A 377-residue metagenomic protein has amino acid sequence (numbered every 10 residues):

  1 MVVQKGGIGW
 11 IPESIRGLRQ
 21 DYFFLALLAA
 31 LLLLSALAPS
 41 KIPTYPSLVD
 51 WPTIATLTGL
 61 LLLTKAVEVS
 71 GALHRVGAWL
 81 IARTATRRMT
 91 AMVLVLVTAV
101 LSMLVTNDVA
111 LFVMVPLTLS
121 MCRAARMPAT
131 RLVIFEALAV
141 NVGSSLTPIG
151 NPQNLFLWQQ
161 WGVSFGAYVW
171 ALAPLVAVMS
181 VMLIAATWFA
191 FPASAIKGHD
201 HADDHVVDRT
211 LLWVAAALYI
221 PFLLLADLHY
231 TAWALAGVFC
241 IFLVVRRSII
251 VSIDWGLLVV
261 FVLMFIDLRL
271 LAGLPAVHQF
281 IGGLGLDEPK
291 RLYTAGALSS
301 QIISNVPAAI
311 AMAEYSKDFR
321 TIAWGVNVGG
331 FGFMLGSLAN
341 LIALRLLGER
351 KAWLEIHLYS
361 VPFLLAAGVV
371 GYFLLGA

Functional and structural regions predicted by a protein language model:
V2-I8, V181-C240: Long, contiguous bundles of hydrophobic transmembrane helices that form the permeation core of multi-pass
Q4-L27, L37-T44, Y219-A236, R247-L257: Flexible hinge motifs at transmembrane-helix junctions and intramembrane kinks/re-entrant loops in multi-pass membrane
E13-Q20, I42-T53, V163-L175, D204-D208 (+5 more regions): Interfacial loop-to-helix junctions that mark the boundaries of transmembrane helices in multi-pass membrane
L28, V169-S180, I184, Y293-A377: C-terminal transmembrane helix pair
L48, K65, S70, H74-G77 (+1 more regions): Transmembrane helical segments that form the transport core of multi-pass membrane transport proteins
W51-T53, I81-V95, A124-L132, R209-L212 (+2 more regions): Membrane-interfacial loop-to-helix junctions in multi-pass transporters
K65-G71, L101-V113, G143-N151, L271-G273 (+2 more regions): Short helix-coil transition sites and intra-membrane helix breaks within transmembrane domains of multi-pass
L94-L96, V100-S145, I310-A323, K351-L354: Hydrophobic transmembrane alpha-helices that form the pore/transport pathway of multi-pass ion and small-solute
